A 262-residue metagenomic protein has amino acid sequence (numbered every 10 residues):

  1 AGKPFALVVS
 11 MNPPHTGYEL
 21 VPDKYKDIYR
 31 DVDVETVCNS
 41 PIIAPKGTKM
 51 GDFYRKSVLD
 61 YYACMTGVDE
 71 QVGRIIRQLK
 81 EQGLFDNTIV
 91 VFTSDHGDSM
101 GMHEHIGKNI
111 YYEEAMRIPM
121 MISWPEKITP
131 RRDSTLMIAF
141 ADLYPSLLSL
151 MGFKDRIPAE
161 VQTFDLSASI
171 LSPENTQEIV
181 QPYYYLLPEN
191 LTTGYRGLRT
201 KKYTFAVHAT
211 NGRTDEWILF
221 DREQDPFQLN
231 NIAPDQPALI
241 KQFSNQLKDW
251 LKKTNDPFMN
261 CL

Functional and structural regions predicted by a protein language model:
A1-M137, L150-E160, V207-T214, E223 (+2 more regions): Active-site-proximal cap/lid insertion segments
R74-I76, P145-L147, N230: A cross-family signal for key residues in well-ordered alpha-helices that form functional helical elements
H96-M102, I128, L136, A141-Y144 (+3 more regions): C-terminal cap/loop subdomain of S1 sulfatases and analogous C-terminal strand-loop tails that border
N230-A238: Active-site-proximal N-terminal segment of extracellular/periplasmic enzymes that hydrolyze or transfer
A238-L262: In a subset of proteins, long, contiguous C-terminal domains/tails are tracked
